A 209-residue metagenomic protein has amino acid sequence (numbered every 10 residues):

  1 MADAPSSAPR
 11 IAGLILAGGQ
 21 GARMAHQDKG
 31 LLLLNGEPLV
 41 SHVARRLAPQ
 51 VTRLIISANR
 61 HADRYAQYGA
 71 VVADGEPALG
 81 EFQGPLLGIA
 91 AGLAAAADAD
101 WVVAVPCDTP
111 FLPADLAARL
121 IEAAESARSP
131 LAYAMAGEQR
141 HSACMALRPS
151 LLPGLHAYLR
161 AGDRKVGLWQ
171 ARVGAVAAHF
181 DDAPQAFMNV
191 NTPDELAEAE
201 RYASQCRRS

Functional and structural regions predicted by a protein language model:
D3-D163, A171-A186, P193-R207: Nucleotide and nucleotide-moiety/phosphate-recognizing core
